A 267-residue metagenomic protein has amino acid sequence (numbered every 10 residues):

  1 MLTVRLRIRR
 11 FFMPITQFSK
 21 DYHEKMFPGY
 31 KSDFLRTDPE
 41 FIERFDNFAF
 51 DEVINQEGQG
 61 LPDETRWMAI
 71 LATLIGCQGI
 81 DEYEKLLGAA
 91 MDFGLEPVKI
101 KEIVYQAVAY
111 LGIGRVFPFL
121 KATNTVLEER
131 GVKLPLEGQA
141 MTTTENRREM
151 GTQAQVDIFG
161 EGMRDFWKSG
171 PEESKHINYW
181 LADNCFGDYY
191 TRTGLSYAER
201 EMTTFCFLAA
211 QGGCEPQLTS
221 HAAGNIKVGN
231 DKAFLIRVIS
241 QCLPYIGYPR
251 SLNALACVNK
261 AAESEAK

Functional and structural regions predicted by a protein language model:
I8-E64, E84, V116-Y197, K227 (+2 more regions): Acidic, glycine/proline-rich low-complexity segments that act as flexible tails and inter-domain linkers
G29-F34, W67-L74, F166, T204-L208 (+1 more regions): A ubiquitous short alpha-helical element
T65-L74, I100-V104, E199-A209, L218 (+1 more regions): Short, structured motif recognition centered on aromatic/hydrophobic residues
Q78-K101, R115-E128, G212-R237, P249-A262: Extended intrinsically disordered, low-complexity coil regions enriched in Ser, Thr, Gly, Ala and often Pro
A107-V108, K232, C242, I246: C-terminal binding/interaction regions
